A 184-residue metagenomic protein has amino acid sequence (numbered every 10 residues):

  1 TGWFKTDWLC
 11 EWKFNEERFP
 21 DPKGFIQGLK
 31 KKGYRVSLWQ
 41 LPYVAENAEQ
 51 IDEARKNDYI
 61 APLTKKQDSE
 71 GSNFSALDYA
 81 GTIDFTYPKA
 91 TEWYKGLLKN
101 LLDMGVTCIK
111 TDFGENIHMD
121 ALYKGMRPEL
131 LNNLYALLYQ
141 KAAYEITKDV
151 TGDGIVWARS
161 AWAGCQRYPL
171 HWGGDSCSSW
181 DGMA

Functional and structural regions predicted by a protein language model:
T1-A184: Catalytic-domain carbohydrate-binding cleft regions of carbohydrate-active enzymes
